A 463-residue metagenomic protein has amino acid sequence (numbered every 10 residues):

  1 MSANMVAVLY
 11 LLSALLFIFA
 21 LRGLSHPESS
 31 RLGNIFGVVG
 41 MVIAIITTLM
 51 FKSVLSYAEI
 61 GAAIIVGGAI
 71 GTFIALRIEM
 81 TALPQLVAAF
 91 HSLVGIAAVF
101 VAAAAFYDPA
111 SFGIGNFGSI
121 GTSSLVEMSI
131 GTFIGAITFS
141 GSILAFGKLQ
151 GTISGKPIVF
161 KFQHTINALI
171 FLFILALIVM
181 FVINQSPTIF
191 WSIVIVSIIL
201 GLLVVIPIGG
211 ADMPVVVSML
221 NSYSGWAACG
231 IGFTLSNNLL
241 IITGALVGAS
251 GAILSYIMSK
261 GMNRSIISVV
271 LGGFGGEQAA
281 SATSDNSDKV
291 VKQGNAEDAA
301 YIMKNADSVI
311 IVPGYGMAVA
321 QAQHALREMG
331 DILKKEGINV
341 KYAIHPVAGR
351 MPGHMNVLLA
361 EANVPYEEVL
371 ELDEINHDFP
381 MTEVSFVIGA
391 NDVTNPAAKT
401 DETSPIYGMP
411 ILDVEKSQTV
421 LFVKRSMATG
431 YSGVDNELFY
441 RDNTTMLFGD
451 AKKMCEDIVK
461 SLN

Functional and structural regions predicted by a protein language model:
M1-A14, F51-A69, S124-F139, Q185-V196: Structural signature of hydrophobic alpha-helical transmembrane segments
L16-S29, G68-V87, S142-P157, L200-M213 (+1 more regions): C-terminal ends of transmembrane helices
R31-G40, I60-A63, A82-V94, P157-L169 (+1 more regions): Cytoplasmic-side transmembrane-helix entry/capping segments in multi-pass membrane proteins
T48-G61, F73-P84, V99-F117, N184: Transmembrane alpha-helix boundary signature
A104-G118, I183-T188, V215, S222-T243: Transmembrane helix-loop junctions at the membrane interface of multipass transporters and ion channels
G209, Y223-I267: Mobile "lid/hinge" segments at catalytic clefts and subdomain interfaces of large enzymes
L246-A306: Membrane-interfacial segments at transmembrane helix termini in multi-pass membrane proteins
D285-N463: Structured cytosolic domains appended to multi-pass membrane proteins
